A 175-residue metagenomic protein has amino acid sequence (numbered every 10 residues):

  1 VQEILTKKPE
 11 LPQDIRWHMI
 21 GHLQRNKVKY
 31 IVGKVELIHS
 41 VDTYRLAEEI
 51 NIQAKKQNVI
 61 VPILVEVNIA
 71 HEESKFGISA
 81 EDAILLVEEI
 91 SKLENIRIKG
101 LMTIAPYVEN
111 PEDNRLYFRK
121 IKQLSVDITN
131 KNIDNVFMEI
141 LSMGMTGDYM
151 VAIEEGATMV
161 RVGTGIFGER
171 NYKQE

Functional and structural regions predicted by a protein language model:
V1-G147, I153-E155, F167: Conserved alpha/beta-domain cores
G156-T158, G163: Active-site-proximal glycine-rich helix-loop-beta segment
T164, N171: Short glycine-rich donor-binding/catalytic loop of glycosyltransferases that coordinates the nucleotide-sugar
K173-E175: Active-site loop ensemble at the mouth of alpha/beta enzyme cores that anchors a bound cofactor
